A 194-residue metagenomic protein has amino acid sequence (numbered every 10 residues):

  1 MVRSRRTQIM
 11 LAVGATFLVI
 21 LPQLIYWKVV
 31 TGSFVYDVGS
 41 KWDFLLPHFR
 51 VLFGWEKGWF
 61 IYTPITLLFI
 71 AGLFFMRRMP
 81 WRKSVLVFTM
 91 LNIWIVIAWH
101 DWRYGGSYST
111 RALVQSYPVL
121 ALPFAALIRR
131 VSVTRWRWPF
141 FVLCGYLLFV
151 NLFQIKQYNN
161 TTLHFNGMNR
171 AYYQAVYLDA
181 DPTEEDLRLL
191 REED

Functional and structural regions predicted by a protein language model:
M1-Q8, I70, F74-W81, A121-L143: Membrane-interface junctions at the ends of membrane-embedded or membrane-associated helices
R3, V30-T31, R78, W99-H100: Short helix-capping/hinge motifs at transmembrane helix termini and TM-loop junctions
T7-G72, V85-V96, Y117, Y146-Q157 (+1 more regions): Membrane-lumen/periplasm interface segments of specific transmembrane helices in polyprenyl phosphate-linked
E56, T63-P64, F74, L120-A121 (+3 more regions): Aromatic (Trp/Tyr) and acidic
W59-A71, R135-R137, F165-A171, R188-D194: Juxtamembrane/interfacial segments around transmembrane helices
Y62, T66-L67, G106-R129: Hydrophobic/aromatic-rich transmembrane helices and adjacent perimembrane loops
A98-Y108: Interfacial helix-loop-helix junctions of multi-pass membrane proteins
L143-D194: Membrane-embedded, lumen/periplasm-facing catalytic core of multi-pass transferases that use lipid-linked donors
